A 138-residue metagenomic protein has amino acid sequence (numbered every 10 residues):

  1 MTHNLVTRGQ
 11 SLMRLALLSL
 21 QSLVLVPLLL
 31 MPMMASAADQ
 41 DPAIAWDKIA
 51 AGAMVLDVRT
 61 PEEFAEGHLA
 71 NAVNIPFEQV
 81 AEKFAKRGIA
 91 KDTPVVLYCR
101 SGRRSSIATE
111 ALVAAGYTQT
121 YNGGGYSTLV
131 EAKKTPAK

Functional and structural regions predicted by a protein language model:
T2-L23, A35-A53, E62-P94, R103-K138: Rhodanese-like catalytic fold shared by cysteine-dependent sulfurtransferases and DSP/PTP-type phosphatases
L28-M34: Hydrophobic h-region of N-terminal signal peptides that target proteins for export in Gram-negative bacteria
V55-D57: Structural scaffold elements adjacent to functional motifs in cytosolic proteins
C99: Short cysteine clusters
